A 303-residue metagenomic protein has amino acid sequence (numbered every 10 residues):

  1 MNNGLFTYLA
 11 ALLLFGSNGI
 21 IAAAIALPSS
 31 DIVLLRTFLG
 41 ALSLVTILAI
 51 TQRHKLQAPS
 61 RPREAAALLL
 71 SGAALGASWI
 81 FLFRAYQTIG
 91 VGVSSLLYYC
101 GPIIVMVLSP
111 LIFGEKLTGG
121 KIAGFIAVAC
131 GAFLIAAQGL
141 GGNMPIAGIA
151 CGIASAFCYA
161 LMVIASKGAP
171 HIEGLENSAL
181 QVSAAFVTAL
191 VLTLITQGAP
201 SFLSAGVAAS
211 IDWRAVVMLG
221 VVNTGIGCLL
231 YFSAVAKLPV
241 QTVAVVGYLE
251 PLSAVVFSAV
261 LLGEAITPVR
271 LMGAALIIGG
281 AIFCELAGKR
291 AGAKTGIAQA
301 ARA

Functional and structural regions predicted by a protein language model:
M1-L34, F38, L42, A73 (+5 more regions): Glycine-/small-residue-enriched transmembrane alpha-helix faces in small-molecule transporters and effluxers
N3-T7, D31-I50, A66, G124-A127 (+3 more regions): Hydrophobic alpha-helical transmembrane segments of multi-pass integral membrane proteins, especially transporters
L5, S94-C100, A165-V187, T224-V260: Helix-helix packing/entry segments at the starts of transmembrane helices
G16, I20, F38, V45 (+10 more regions): Hydrophobic/small/kink-forming positions within alpha-helical transmembrane segments of polytopic membrane proteins
I25, I32, A85, L97 (+6 more regions): Hydrophobic/aromatic residues within transmembrane alpha-helices of multi-pass small-molecule transporters
D31, F38-L42, F83-G114, S155 (+1 more regions): Specific alpha-helical transmembrane segments that line the substrate/conduction pathway and gating interfaces
L44, L48, L117-A137, A156-Y159 (+3 more regions): Hydrophobic transmembrane alpha-helices of multi-pass small-molecule transport proteins
T51-G92, Y98, A132-L134, G220-L238: Specific transmembrane alpha-helical segments of multi-pass solute transporters/efflux pumps, especially DMT/EamA
